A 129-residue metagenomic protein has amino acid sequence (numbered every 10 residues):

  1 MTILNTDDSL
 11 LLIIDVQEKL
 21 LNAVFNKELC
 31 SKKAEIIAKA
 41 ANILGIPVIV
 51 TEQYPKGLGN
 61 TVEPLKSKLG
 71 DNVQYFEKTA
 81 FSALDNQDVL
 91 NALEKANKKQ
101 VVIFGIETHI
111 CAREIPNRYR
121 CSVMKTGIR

Functional and structural regions predicted by a protein language model:
M1-A80, A92, K125: Active-site acidic carboxylates
K78-R120: Internal catalytic-core helix/loop-beta-alpha segment that presents or stabilizes conserved functional determinants
T108-H109, G127-R129: Short Gly/Pro-enriched loop/turn and capping motifs at secondary-structure junctions
R120-M124, I128: Cationic, amphipathic, low-complexity alpha-helical segments enriched in hydrophobics plus arginine/proline
